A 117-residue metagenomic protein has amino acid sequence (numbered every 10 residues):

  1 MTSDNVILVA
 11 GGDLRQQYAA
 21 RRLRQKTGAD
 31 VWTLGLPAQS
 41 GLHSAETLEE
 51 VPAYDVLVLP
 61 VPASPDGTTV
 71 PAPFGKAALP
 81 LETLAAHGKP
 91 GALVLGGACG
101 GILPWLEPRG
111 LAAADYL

Functional and structural regions predicted by a protein language model:
T2-N5, G91: Phosphate-coordination loops involved in phosphoryl transfer and adenosine-cofactor binding
I7-Y18, L23, L117: Glycine-rich adenosine-cofactor-binding loop
K26-L42: NAD(P)-binding Rossmann-fold cofactor-contacting core
G41-A53: Short acidic low-complexity segments
D55-V56, L93: Structural motif
V58-P65: Short glycine-/small-residue-rich Rossmann-like dinucleotide-binding loops
P65-A78: Glycine/threonine-rich flexible loop motifs
T83-Y116: Rossmann-fold NAD(P)-binding glycine/threonine-rich loop
